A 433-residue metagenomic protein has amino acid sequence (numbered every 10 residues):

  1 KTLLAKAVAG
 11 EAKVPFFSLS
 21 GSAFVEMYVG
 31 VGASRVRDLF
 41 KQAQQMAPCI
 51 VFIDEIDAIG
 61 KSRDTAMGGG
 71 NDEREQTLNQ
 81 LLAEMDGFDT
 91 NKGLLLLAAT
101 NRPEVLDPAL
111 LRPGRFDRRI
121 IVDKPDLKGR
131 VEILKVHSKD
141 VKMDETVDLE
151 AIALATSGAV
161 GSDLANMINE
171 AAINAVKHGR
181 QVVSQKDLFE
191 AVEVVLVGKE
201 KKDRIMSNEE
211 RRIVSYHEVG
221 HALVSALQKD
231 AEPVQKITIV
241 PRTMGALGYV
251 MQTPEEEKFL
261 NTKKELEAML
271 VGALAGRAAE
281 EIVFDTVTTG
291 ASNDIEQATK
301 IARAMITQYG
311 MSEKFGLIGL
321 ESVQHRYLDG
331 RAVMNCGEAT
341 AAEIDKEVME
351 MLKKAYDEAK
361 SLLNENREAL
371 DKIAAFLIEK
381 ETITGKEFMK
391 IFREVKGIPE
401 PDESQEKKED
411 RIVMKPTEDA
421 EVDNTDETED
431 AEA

Functional and structural regions predicted by a protein language model:
K1-A153, A159, A171: Walker A/P-loop NTP-binding motif of AAA+ ATPase domains
G10-P15, D57, N101, T146 (+3 more regions): Flexible hinge/switch segments at interdomain interfaces of large molecular machines
G21, L149, G161, S184-Q185 (+3 more regions): Structural motif detector for alpha-helix initiation sites
V25, R74, L78, D107 (+9 more regions): Alpha-helical structural signal
M46-P48, N91-L94, D117, D144-T146 (+5 more regions): Short secondary-structure junction motifs
D89, L95, A109, V122-F189 (+6 more regions): Conserved C-terminal "switch" segment of AAA+ ATPases
K202-I213: Short pre-active-site segment immediately N-terminal to the catalytic Zn-binding motif
R211-S215, A222-A433: Soluble catalytic regions of large protease machineries
